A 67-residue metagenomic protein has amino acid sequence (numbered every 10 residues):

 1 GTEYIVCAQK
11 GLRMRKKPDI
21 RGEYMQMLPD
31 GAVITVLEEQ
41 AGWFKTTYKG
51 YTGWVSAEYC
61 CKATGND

Functional and structural regions predicted by a protein language model:
G1-K16, Q26-D30, L37-Q40, Y59-D67: SH3-family beta-barrel domains
G31, F44-Y48: SH3/SH3-like beta-barrel fold
V36-L37, K45: Short C-terminal domain-edge/linker segments immediately following a structured domain
G42-F44, W54: Conserved tryptophan-centered aromatic signature that marks the ligand-binding surface of SH3 and related Trp-rich
K49-C60: A short macromolecule-binding patch
